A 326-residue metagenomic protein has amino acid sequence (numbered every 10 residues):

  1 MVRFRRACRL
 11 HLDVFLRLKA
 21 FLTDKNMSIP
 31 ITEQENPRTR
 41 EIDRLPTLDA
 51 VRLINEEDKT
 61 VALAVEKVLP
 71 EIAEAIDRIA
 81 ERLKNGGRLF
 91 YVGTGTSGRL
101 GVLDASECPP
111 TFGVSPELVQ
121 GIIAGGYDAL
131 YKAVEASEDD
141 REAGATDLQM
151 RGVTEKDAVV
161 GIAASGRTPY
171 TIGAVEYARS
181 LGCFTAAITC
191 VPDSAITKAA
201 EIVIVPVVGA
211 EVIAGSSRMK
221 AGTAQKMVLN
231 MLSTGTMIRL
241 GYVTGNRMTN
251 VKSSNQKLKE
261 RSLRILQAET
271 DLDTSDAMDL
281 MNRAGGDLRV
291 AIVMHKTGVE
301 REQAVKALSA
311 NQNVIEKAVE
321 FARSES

Functional and structural regions predicted by a protein language model:
L12-V14: Short hydrophobic alpha-helical segments enriched in small aliphatic residues
N26-A64: Cofactor-/ligand-binding subdomain signature composed of acidic, glycine-rich, tryptophan-containing flexible loops
N55-V61, G121-K132, T244, G285: Gly-rich Lys/Arg/Thr-decorated short loops/hinges at beta-loop-alpha junctions or inter-strand turns that position
K67-R82: A short, well-structured juxtamembrane/interface segment
F90, T94-M227, T234-L240: Glycine-rich phosphate-binding loops that contact phosphosugars or nucleotide phosphates
T236-S326: Short, amphipathic alpha-helical interaction segments embedded in low-complexity terminal/linker regions of eukaryotic
